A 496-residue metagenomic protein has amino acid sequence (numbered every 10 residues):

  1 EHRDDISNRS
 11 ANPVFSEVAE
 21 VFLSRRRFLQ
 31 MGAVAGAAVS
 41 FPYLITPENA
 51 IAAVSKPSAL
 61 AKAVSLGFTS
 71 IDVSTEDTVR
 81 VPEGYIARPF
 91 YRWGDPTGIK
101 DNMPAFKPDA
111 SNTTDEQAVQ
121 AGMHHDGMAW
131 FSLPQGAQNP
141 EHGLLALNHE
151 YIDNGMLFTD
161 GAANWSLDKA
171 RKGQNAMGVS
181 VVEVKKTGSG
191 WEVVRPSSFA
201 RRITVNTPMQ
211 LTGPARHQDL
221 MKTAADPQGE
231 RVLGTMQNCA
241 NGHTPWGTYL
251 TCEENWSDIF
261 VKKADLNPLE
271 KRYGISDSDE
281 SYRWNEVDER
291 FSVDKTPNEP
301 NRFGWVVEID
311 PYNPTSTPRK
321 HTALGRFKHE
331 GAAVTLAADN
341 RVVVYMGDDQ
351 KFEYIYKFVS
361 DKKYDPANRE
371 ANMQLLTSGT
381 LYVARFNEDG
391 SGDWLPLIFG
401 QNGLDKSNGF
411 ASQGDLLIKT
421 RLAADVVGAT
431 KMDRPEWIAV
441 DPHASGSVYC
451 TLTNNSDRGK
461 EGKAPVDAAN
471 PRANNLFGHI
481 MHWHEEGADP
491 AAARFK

Functional and structural regions predicted by a protein language model:
E1-L23: N-terminal secretory signal peptides
V21, R27-A53: N-terminal export signals
T78-P89, N102-E116, S189-G229, I309-R326 (+3 more regions): Blade-edge beta-strand/turn elements of extracellular beta-propeller and related beta-sheet repeat scaffolds
H124, Q237, R302, K328 (+2 more regions): Beta-rich catalytic cores
D126-N139, T235-H243, A333-D339, E436-P442: Structural signature of eukaryotic scaffold interfaces centered on beta-propeller domains
E150-G173, S257-P297, S360-P366, N454-N474: Short, conserved, GDST-rich strand-edge loop motifs in beta-rich repeat architectures
L167-G173, M177, G190-R202, E353-A423 (+2 more regions): Beta-propeller fold recognition
M177-K185, I275-D277, R302-P311, F358-V359 (+1 more regions): Beta-propeller blade signature
